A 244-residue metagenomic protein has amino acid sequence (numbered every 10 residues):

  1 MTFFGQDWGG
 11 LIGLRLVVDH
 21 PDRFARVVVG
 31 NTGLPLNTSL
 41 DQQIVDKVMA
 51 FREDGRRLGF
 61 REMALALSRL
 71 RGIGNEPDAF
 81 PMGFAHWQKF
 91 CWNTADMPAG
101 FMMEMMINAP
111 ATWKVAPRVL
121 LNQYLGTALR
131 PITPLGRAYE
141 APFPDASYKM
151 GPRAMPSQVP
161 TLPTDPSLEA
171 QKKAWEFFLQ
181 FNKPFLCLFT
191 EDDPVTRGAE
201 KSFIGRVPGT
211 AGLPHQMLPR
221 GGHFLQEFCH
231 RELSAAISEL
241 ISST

Functional and structural regions predicted by a protein language model:
M1-F4, W8-M217, Q226: Flexible "cap/lid" subdomain of the alpha/beta-hydrolase fold that forms the substrate-access gate
A211-T244: Catalytic active-site module of serine/aspartate enzymes centered on a nucleophile-bearing elbow/loop
